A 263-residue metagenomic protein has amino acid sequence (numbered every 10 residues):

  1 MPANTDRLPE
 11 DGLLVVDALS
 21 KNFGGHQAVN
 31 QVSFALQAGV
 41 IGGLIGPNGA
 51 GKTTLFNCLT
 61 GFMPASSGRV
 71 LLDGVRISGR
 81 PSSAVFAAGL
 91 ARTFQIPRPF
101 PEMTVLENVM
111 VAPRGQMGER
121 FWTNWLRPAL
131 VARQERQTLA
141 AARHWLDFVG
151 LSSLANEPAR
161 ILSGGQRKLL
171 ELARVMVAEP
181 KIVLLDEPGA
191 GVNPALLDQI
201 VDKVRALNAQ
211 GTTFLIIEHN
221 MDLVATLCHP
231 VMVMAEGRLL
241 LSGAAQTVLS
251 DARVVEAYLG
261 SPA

Functional and structural regions predicted by a protein language model:
I45-P47: The feature captures the beta-strand-to-loop junction immediately N-terminal to the Walker
T60: Helix-to-loop junction immediately C-terminal to a conserved catalytic motif
F121-L154, D202-R205: Conserved ABC ATPase "signature" region
P158-L162: Conserved ABC ATPase signature
E179: Conserved catalytic motifs of ABC-family nucleotide-binding domains
V183-D186: Catalytic Walker B motif of ABC-type/P-loop ATPase nucleotide-binding domains
